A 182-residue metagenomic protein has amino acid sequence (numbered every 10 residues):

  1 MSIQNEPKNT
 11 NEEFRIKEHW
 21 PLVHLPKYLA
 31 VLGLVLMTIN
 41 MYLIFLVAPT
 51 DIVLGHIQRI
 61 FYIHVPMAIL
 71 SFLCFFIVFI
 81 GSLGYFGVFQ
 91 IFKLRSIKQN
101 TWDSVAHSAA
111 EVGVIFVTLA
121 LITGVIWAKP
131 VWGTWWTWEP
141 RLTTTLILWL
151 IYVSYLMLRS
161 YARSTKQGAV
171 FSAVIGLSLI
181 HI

Functional and structural regions predicted by a protein language model:
S2-P21: Short, Lys/Arg-rich, polar N-terminal cytosolic tail immediately upstream of the first transmembrane signal-anchor
K17-L32: N-terminal membrane topogenic signal
V35-D51: Alpha-helical transmembrane segments of multi-pass membrane proteins
G55-F61, V131-T144, G168-S172: Non-cytosolic membrane-interface motifs at loop->transmembrane helix junctions
M67-S82, I147-R159: Hydrophobic cores of alpha-helical transmembrane segments in multi-pass inner/ER membrane proteins, independent
Q99-G113, Q167-G176: Interfacial segments of alpha-helical transmembrane regions
V114-R159: Membrane-interface helix-loop-helix modules in multi-pass inner-membrane proteins
I180-I182: Conserved small/polar residues in nucleotide/adenosyl-binding loops
